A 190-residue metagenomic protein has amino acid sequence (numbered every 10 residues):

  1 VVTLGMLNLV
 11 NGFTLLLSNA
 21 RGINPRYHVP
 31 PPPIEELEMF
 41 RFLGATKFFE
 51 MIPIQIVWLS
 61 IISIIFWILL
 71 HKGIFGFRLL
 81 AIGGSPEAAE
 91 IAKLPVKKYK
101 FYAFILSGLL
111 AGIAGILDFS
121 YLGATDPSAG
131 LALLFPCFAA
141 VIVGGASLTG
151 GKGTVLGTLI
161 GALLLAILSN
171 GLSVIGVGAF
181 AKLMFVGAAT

Functional and structural regions predicted by a protein language model:
T3-G73, L122-G130: Transmembrane helix-bundle core of multi-pass membrane transporters and related energy-transducing complexes
N8-T14, I56-I68, F104-G115, V141-G144 (+2 more regions): Hydrophobic core segments of alpha-helical transmembrane domains in multi-pass membrane transport and ion-translocation
T14-S18, G22, L70, A111-D118 (+2 more regions): Generic secondary-structure signature for well-ordered alpha-helical cores
G22-M39, S107-A114, T154-L163, F185-T190: Juxtamembrane/interfacial segments around transmembrane helices
R26-P30, M51-L59, K100, A132-L134 (+1 more regions): Loop-to-transmembrane alpha-helix initiation sites
K47-T125: Helix-loop-helix "hairpin" substructures at the membrane interface of multi-pass membrane proteins
F104-I105, L110-A111, Y121-M184: Transmembrane alpha-helical segments in multi-pass inner-membrane proteins
